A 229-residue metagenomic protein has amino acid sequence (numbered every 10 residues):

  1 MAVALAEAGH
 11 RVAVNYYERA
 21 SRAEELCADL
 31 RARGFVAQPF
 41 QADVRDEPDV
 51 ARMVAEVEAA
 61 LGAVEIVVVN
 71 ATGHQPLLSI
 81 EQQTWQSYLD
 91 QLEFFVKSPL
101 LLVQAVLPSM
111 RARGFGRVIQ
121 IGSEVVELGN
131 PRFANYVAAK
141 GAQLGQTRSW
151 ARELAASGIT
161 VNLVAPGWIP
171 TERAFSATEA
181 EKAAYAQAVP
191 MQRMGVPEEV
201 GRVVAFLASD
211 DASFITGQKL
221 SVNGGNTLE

Functional and structural regions predicted by a protein language model:
M1-A13: Canonical Rossmann dinucleotide-binding motif of NAD(H)/NADP(H)-dependent dehydrogenases/reductases, specifically
G62, A155, T160, I215-G217 (+1 more regions): Short, small/polar-rich loop/turn modules that mediate ligand/substrate recognition or access, typified
E65, E81-L100, F115, I119 (+3 more regions): Catalytic Tyr-X3-Lys loop
G73-H74, S87, Q91, I119-A142 (+2 more regions): Catalytic loop of short-chain dehydrogenase/reductase
L77, L128, Q187-A188, R193 (+2 more regions): Short C-terminal tail/terminal secondary-structure segment of NAD(P)H-dependent dehydrogenase/reductase domains
L78-I80, T84-L92, A174, E181 (+1 more regions): Substrate-binding pocket helix/loop in short-chain dehydrogenase/reductase
V103-Q104, R148: A short, exposed helix-loop element centered on a Lys and neighboring polar residues
P108, R152-A156, S213: Alpha-helical segment proximal to the catalytic Tyr-Lys
